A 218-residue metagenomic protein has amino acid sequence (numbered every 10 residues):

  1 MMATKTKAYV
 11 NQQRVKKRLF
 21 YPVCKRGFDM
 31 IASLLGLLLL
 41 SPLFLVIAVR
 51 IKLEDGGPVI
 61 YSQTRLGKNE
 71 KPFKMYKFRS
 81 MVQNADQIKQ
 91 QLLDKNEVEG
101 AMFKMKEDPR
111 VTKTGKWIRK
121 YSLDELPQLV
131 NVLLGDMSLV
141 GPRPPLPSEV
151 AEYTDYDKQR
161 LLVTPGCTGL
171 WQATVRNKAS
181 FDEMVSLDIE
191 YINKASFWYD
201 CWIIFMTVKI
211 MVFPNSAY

Functional and structural regions predicted by a protein language model:
M1-V10, P58, L126-Y218: Hydrophobic structural segments characteristic of membrane proteins
A3, Y61-P109, T168-S186: Short, glycine-rich, amphipathic interfacial segments at transmembrane boundaries or analogous
T4, K16-D86, F197, W202-Y218: A hydrophobic, helix-centered structural microdomain
N11-V23, K106, R110, P145: Juxtamembrane loop-helix boundary motifs flanking transmembrane segments in multi-pass membrane proteins
K52-L53, K120, V132: Conserved catalytic core of Hanks-type protein kinase domains
I118-Q128: Short acidic-aromatic low-complexity motifs
